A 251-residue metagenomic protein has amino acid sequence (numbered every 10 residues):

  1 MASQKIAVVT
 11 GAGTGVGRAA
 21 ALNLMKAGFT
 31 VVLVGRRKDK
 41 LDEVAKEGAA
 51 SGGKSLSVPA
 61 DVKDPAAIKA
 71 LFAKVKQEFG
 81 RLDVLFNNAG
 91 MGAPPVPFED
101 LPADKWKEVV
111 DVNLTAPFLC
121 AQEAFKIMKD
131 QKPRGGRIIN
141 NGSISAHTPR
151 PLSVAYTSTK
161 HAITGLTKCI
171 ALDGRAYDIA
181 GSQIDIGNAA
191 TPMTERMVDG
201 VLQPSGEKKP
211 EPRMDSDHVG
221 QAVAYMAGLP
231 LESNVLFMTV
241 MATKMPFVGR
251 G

Functional and structural regions predicted by a protein language model:
G13-G15: Conserved glycine-rich cofactor-binding loop
F29-E43: Conserved glycine-rich Rossmann-like NAD(P)H-binding loop of the short-chain dehydrogenase/reductase
P59-A70, A103: The beta1-alpha1 cofactor-binding region of Rossmann-like NAD(H)/NADP(H)-dependent oxidoreductases
V96-F98, K105-K107: Substrate-binding pocket helix/loop in short-chain dehydrogenase/reductase
A121, T159: Active-site helix of classical SDR
S143: Residue(s) in the substrate-gating loop at a strand-loop-helix junction that position the organic substrate next
Q183-I184, L202-G249: C-terminal helical subdomain
